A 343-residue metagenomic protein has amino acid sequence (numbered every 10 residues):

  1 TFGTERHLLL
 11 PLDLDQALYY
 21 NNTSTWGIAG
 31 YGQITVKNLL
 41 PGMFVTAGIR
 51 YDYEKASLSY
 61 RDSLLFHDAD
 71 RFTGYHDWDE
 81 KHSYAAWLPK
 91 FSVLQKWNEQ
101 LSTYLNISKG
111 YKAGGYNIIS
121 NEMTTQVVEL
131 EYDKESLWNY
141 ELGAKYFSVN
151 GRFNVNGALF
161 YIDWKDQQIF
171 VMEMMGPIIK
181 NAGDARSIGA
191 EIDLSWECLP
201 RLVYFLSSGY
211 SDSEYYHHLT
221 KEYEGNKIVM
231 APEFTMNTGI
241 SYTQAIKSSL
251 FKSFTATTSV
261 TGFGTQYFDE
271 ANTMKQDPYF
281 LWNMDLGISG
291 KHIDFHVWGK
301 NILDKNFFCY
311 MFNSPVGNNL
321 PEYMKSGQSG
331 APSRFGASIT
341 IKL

Functional and structural regions predicted by a protein language model:
T1, M43-I49, P89, T103 (+8 more regions): Transmembrane beta-strands of outer-membrane beta-barrel proteins
T1-N98: Signature of Gram-negative outer-membrane beta-barrel scaffolds
G32-N38, A85, V93-K96, K109 (+6 more regions): Residue-level signature of outer-membrane beta-barrel architecture
N38-M43, N98-Q100, V149-R152, R201 (+2 more regions): Short loop/turn motifs that connect adjacent beta-strands in outer-membrane beta-barrel proteins
Y51-S57, I107-A113, S120, S148 (+8 more regions): Transmembrane beta-strands of outer-membrane beta-barrel pores
K96, Q100-K112, E131-I188, G209 (+1 more regions): Membrane-embedded beta-barrel scaffold of Gram-negative outer-membrane proteins
Y111, L199, Y204, S249 (+2 more regions): C-terminal beta-signal and adjacent terminal beta-strands/loops of Gram-negative outer-membrane beta-barrel proteins
Y161-D163, K180-E270, S338-K342: Gram-negative outer-membrane beta-barrel transporters
